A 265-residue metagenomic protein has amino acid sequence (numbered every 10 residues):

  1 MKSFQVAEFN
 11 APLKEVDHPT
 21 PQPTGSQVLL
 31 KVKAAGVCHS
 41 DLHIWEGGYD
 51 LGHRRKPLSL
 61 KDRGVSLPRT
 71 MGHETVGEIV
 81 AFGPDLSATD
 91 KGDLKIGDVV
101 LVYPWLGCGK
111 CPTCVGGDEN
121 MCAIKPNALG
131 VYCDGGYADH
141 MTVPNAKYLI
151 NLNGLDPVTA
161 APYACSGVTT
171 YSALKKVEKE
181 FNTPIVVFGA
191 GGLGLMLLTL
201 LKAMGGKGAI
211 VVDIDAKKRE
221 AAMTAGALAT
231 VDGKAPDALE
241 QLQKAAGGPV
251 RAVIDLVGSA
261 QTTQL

Functional and structural regions predicted by a protein language model:
K2, Q27, E74, D98-V99 (+4 more regions): Residue-level marker of beta-strand positions
P21-A35, D50-P112, N153-L155: Glycine-rich beta-strand-centered segment in the early N-terminal region that forms part of a ligand/cofactor-binding
A34, Y103, G233, I254-L256: Short, well-ordered coil/turn residues at beta-beta hairpins and beta-strand->alpha-helix junctions within
K61-H73, T89, L106-F188: NAD(P)H dinucleotide-binding glycine-rich loop of Rossmann-like/cofactor-binding domains, especially the beta1-alpha1
G97, N182, A227, G247-R251: Local beta-strand N-terminus motif with an aromatic residue
Y148, G154-A235: Mid-domain Rossmann-like dinucleotide-binding core that forms the NAD(H)/NADP(H) cofactor-binding site
G206, L228, R251, V257-L265: Glycine-rich phosphate-binding loop and adjacent beta-alpha segment of Rossmann(oid) nucleotide-cofactor-binding
P236-G247: Short amphipathic alpha-helix with an adjacent loop that forms part of the alpha/beta core around
